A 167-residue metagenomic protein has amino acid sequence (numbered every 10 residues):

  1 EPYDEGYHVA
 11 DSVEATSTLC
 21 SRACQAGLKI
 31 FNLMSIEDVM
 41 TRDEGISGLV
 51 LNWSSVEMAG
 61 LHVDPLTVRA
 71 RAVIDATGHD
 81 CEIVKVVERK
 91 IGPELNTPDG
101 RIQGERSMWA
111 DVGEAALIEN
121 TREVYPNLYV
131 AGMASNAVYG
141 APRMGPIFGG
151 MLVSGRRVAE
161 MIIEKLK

Functional and structural regions predicted by a protein language model:
E1-K167: Residues forming the flavin
